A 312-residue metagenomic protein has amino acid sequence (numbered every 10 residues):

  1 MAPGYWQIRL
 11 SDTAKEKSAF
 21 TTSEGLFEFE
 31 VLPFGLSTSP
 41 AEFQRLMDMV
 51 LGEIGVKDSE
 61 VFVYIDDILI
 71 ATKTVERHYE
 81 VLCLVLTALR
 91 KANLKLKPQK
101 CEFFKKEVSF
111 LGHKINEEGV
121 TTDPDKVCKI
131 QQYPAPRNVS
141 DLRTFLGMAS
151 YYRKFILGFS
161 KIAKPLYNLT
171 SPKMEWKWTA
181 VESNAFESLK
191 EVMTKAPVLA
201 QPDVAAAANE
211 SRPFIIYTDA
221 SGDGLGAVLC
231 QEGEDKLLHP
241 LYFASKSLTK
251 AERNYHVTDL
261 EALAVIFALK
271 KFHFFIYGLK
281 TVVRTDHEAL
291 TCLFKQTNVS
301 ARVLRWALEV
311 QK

Functional and structural regions predicted by a protein language model:
M1, G35, K57-K73, K100-E102 (+2 more regions): Catalytic palm active-site di-aspartate
M1-F29, A41-I54, H113-E118, P124 (+2 more regions): Reverse-transcriptase-like RNA-dependent polymerase core
F20, G35, M47, I65-I68 (+16 more regions): Mobile genetic element proteins and their domesticated derivatives, centered on retroelements and DNA transposons
E24-E42, M174, D235-L263, E288-T291 (+2 more regions): A short, polar/acidic, helix/strand-boundary loop motif
P40-E80, L84, R90, F155-F159 (+1 more regions): Active-site palm subdomain of RNA-directed nucleic acid polymerases
Y64, Q99-V204, E210-P213: C-terminal reverse transcriptase regions that engage the nucleic-acid substrate
K73-T121, A307, Q311: Polymerase palm active-site segment centered on the conserved acidic dipeptide of motif C
T144, S150, N254-E261, V265-K312: RNase H-like nuclease module associated with reverse transcription
